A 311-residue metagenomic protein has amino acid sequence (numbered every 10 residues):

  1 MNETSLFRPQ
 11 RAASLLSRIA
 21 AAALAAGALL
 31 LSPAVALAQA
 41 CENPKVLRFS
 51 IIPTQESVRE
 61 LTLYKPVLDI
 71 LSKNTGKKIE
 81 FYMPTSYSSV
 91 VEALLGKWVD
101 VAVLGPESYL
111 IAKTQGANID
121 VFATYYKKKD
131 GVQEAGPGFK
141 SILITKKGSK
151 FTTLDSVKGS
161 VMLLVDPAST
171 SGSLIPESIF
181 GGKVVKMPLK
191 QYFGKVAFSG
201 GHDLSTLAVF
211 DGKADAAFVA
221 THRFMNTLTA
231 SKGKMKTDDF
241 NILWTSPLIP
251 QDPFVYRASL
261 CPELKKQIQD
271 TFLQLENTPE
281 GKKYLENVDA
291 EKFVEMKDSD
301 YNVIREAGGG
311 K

Functional and structural regions predicted by a protein language model:
M1-L15: N-terminal secretory signal peptides that target proteins for export/translocation
S32-A38: Sec/Tat signal peptide C-region and signal peptidase I cleavage site
C41-F49, Q55-P66, S72, I249 (+1 more regions): An extracytoplasmic/periplasmic, membrane-proximal ligand-sensing/linker region
P44, F49-K73, P84, E107 (+3 more regions): Bilobed "Venus flytrap"/periplasmic-binding protein-like clamshell domains and structurally analogous long
E92-S156: Acidic, polar ligand-binding/catalytic clefts
P106-A117, P176-G182, A208-D211, D215-T237: A ligand-binding cleft/hinge motif common to bilobed small-molecule-binding domains
I119-G136, G194-K195, L228-L248: Short beta-strand->loop
F139-L143, F240, P250-Y256: Small-molecule pocket liners
